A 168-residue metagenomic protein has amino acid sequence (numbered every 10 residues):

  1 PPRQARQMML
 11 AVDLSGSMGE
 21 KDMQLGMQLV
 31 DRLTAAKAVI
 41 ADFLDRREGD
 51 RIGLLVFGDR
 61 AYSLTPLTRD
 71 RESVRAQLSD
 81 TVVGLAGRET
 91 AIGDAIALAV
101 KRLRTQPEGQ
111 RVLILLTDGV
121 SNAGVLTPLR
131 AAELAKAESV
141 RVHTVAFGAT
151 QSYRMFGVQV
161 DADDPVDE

Functional and structural regions predicted by a protein language model:
P2-R6, M18-R51, T68-R75: …and closely analogous acidic/polar surface helices at protein-protein or active-site interfaces in A-domain-like
Q4-L10, L14-G16, E48-G53, A91-I92 (+2 more regions): Envelope-exposed proteins and targeting segments
M9, G26-T34, T68, E72 (+5 more regions): Soluble non-cytosolic domains of exported or imported proteins
L14-M23, V120-A123: Short acidic, Gly/Ser-rich segments with clustered Asp/Glu that frequently serve as metal-coordination loops in enzyme
K37, A41, G58-R111, T144-Y153: Von Willebrand factor
F57-G58, L116: Short loop/turn motifs enriched for small/polar and acidic residues
G87-T90, Q110-V112, G119-E168: VWA/integrin I-like adhesion module and closely mimicked acidic/polar interface patches used
